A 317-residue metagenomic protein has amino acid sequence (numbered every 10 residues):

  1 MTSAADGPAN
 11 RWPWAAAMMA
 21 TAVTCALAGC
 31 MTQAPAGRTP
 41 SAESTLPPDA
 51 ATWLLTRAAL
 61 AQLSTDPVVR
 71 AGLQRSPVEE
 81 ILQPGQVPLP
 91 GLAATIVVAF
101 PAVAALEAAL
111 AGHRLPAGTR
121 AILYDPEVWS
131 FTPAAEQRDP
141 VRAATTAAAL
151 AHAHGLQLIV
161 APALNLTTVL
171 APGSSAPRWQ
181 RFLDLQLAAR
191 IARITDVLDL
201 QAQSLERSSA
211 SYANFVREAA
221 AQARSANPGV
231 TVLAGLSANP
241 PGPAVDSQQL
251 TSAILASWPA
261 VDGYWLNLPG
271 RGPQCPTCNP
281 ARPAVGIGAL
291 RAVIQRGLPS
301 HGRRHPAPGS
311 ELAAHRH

Functional and structural regions predicted by a protein language model:
T2, M19-A20, T32: Position-driven detector of the extreme protein N-terminus
A4-M18: Bacterial N-terminal signal peptides that target proteins for export
A5-D6, Q33, S44, A313: Intrinsically disordered, low-complexity serine/threonine-rich segments
A17-A28: Bacterial N-terminal signal peptides
L27-T45: C-terminal region of N-terminal signal peptides and the immediate post-cleavage residues of exported proteins
P40-H317: Glycan-processing catalytic domains of CAZymes
